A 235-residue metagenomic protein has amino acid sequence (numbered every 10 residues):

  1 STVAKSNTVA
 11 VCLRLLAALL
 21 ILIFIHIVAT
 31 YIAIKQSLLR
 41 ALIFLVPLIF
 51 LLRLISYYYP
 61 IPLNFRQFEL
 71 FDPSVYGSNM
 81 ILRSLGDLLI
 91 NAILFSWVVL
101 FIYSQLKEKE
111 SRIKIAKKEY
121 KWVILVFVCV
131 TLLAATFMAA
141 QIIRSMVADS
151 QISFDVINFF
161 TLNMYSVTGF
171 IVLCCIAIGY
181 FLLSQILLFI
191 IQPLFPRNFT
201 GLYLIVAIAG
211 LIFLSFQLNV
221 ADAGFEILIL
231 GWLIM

Functional and structural regions predicted by a protein language model:
S1-M235: N-terminal sensory and localization modules of signal-transduction and trafficking proteins
